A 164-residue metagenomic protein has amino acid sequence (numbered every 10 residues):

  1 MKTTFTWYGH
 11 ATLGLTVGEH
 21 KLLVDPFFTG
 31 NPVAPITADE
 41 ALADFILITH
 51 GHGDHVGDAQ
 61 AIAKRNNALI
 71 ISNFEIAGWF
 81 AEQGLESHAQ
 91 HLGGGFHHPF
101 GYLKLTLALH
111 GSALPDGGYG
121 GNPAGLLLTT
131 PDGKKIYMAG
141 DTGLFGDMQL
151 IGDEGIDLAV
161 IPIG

Functional and structural regions predicted by a protein language model:
M1-T6: Extreme N-terminal starter segment of soluble prokaryotic enzymes
T12-H52, G57-A61, G111-Y119, T142-E154: Pre-active-site segment of Zn-dependent metallo-hydrolases
H20, R65-L69: A short helix->loop->beta-strand "cap" motif at the edges of active sites that frequently abuts
H20-L22, D44-F45, G101, K134-I136 (+1 more regions): Structural motif
D44, A68-E75: Short internal beta-strands
G57-N66, E82-Q83: Metal-dependent catalytic neighborhoods of phosphoester/phosphodiester hydrolases
S72-G133: Metallo-beta-lactamase
L114-G164: Active-site-proximal loop/helix segments of hydrolase catalytic cores
